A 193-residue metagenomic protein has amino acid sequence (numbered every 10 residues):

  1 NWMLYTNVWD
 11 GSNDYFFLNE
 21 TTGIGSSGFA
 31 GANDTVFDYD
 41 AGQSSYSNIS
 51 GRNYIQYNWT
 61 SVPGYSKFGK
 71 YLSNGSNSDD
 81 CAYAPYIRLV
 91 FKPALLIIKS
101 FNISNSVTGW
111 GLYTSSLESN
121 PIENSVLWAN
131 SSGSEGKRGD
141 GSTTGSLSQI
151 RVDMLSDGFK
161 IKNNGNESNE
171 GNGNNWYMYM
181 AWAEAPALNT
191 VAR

Functional and structural regions predicted by a protein language model:
N1-R193: Surface-exposed molecular-recognition determinants
